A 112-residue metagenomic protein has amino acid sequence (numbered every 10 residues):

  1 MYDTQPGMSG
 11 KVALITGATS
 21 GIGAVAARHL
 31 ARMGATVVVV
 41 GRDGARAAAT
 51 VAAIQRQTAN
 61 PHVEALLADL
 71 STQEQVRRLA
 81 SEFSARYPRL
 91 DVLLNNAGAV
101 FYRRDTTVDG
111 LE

Functional and structural regions predicted by a protein language model:
Y2-V39: Canonical Rossmann dinucleotide-binding motif of NAD(H)/NADP(H)-dependent dehydrogenases/reductases, specifically
G44, L66-S81: The beta1-alpha1 cofactor-binding region of Rossmann-like NAD(H)/NADP(H)-dependent oxidoreductases
Q55-E64: A short helix-to-beta-strand connector/capping loop
F83-P88: Glycine-rich phosphate-binding loop signature in dinucleotide/nucleotide-binding domains
D91-V92: Conserved catalytic-site loops of classical short-chain dehydrogenases/reductases
N96-Y102: Conserved NAD(P)H cofactor-binding loop of Rossmann-fold oxidoreductase domains
R103-E112: Short alpha-helical oligomerization interface
